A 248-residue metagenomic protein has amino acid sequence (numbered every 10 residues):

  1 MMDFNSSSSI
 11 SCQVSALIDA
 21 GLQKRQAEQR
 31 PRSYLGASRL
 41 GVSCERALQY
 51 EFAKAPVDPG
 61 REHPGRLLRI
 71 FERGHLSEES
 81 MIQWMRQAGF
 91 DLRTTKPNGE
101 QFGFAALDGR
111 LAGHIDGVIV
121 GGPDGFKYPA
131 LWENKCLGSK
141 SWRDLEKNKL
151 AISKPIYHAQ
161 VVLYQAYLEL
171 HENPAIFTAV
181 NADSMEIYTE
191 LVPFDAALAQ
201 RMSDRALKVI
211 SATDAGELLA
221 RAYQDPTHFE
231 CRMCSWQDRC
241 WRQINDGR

Functional and structural regions predicted by a protein language model:
M1-L131, G138-K140, A151: Metal-dependent nuclease catalytic cores that hydrolyze phosphodiester bonds in DNA/RNA, characterized by
N5-S6, D144-H158, L163-R248: Metal-dependent nuclease catalytic regions and adjoining charged, substrate-binding loops involved in nucleic-acid end
K127-N134, E172-F177: Conserved active-site beta-strand-loop modules that form the wall/rim of enzyme catalytic pockets and either contain
K135-S139, A182-D183: Short, solvent-exposed aromatic-acidic interface loops
